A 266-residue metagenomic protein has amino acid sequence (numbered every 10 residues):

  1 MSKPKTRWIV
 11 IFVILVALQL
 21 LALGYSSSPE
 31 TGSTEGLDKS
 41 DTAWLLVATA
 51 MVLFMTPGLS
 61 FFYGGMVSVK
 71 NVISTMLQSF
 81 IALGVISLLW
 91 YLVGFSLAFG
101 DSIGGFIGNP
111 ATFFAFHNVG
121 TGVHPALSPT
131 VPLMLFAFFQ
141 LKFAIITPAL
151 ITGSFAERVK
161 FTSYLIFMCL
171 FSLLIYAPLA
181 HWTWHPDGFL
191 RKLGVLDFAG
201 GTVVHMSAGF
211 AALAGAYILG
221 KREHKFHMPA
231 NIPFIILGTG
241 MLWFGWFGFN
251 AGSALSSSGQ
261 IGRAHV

Functional and structural regions predicted by a protein language model:
M1-R263: Hydrophobic alpha-helical transmembrane bundles of multi-pass membrane proteins
